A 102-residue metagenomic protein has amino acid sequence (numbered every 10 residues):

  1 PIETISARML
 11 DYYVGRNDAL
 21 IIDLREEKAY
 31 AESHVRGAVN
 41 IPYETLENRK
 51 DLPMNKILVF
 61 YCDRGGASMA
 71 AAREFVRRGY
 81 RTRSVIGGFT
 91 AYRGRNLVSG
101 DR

Functional and structural regions predicted by a protein language model:
P1-L20, E27-I57, D63-R102: Rhodanese-like catalytic fold shared by cysteine-dependent sulfurtransferases and DSP/PTP-type phosphatases
